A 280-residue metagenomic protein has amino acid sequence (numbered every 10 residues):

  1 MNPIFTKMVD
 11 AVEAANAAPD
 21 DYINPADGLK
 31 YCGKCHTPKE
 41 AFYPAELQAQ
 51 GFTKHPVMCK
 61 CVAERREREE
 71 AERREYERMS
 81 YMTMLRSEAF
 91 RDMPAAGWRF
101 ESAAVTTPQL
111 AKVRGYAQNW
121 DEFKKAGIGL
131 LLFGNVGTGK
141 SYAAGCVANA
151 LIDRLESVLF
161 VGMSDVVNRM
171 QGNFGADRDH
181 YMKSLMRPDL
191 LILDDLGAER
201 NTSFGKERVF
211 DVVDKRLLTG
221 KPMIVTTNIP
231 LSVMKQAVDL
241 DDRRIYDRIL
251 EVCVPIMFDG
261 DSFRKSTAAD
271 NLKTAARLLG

Functional and structural regions predicted by a protein language model:
M1-L110, S266-G280: A short, basic N-terminal segment
C61, V105, M163, F258-G260: Active-site donor-binding loop signature of nucleotide-sugar glycosyltransferases
G97, P108-G129: P-loop NTPase catalytic core of nucleic-acid-dependent motor ATPases
P108-A117, A148-P188, R200-S203, E207: Short glycine-rich substrate-engagement loop in P-loop NTPases that contacts/grips substrate
K124-A144: Walker A/P-loop nucleotide-binding motif
E156-S157, R187-L190, T219-V225: Loop/turn-to-beta-strand initiation segments
N168-M170, L196-G280: Replace "adjacent to P-loop NTPase cores in ATP/GTP-dependent enzymes" with "adjacent to NTP-binding cores
